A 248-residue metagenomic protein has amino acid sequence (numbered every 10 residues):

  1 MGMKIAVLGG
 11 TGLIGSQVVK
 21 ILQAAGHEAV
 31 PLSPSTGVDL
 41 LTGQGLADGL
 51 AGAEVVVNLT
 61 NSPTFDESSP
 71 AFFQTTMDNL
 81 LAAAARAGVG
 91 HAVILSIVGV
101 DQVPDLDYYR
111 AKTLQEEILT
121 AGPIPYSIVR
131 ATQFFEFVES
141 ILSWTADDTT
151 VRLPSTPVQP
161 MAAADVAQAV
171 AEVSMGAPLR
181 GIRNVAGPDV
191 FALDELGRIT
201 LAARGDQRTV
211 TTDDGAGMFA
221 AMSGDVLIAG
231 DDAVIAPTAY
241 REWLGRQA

Functional and structural regions predicted by a protein language model:
G2-A25: N-terminal Rossmann NAD(P)H-binding glycine-rich loop of SDR-like oxidoreductase domains
I14, V56, V166-V170, V185 (+2 more regions): Non-catalytic, hydrophobic alpha-helical segments
A24-A87, I97-D107: NAD(P)H-binding glycine-rich loop region in Rossmannoid oxidoreductase-like domains and their noncatalytic homologs
S96, L114-F137, A186: Conserved beta-loop-beta element that borders a ligand/cofactor-binding pocket
Y126-S127, S140-M161: A conserved pocket-lining segment of Rossmann-fold NAD(P)-dependent short-chain dehydrogenase/reductase
E136-L142, D147, V173-R183, D206-R208: Glycine/proline-rich active-site loop of Rossmann-fold NAD(P)-dependent oxidoreductases
L153-P157, R183-V190, A229: Glycine-rich Rossmann NAD(P)(H)-binding loop
V190, E195-A248: Mobile cap/lid helix-loop segments that border enzyme active or cofactor-binding sites and regulate substrate access
